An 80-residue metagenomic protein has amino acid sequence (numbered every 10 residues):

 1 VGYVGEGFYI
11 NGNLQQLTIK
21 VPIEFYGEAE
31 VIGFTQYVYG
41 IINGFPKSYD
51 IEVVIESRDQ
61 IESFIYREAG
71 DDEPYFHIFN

Functional and structural regions predicted by a protein language model:
G2-P22: Short edge beta-strands and adjacent turn/loop segments
N11-N13, N43, N80: Detector for Asparagine
L17, I32-F34, Y66-E68: Surface-exposed beta-strand edges and their flanking turn/coil or helix-capping segments
I23-G27: A generic structural motif
A29-D50: Short, non-transmembrane amphipathic alpha-helical segments
F45-R67: A short amphipathic beta-strand at an alpha->beta junction
I61-F79: Short, low-order "capping/linker" segments at domain edges
